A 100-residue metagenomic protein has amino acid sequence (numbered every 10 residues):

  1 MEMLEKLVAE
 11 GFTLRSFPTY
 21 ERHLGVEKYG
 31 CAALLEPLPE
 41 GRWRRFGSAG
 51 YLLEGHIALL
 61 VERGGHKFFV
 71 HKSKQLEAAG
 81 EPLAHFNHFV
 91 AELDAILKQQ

Functional and structural regions predicted by a protein language model:
M1-Y29: Negatively charged, low-complexity tracts enriched in Asp/Glu with abundant Ser/Thr
K6, P37, G80-L83: Generic detection of intrinsically disordered/low-complexity segments and helix-coil linkers/edges
L14, T19-R22, R45, L53 (+2 more regions): Intrinsically disordered, low-complexity regions enriched in small/polar residues
S16, V26-K28, P37-P39, R45-A49 (+1 more regions): Surface-exposed beta-strand edges and flanking loops
E21-L24, K28, G50-E54, A79: Short, structured coil/loop segments at alpha-helix boundaries
A33-L76: Intrinsically disordered, low-complexity regulatory segments enriched in Ser/Thr/Pro and charged residues
A58-Q100: Ampiphathic alpha-helical segments that act as solvent-exposed interaction surfaces
